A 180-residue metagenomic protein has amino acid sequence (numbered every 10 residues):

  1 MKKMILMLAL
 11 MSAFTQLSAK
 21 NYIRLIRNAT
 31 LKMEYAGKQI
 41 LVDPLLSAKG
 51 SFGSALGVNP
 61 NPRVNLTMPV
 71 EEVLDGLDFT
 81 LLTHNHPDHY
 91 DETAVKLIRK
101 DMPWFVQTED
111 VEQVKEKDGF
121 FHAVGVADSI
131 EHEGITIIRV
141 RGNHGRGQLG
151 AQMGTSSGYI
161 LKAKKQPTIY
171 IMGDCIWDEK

Functional and structural regions predicted by a protein language model:
M1-K20: Bacterial Sec-dependent N-terminal signal peptides
A19-N21, E34-I40, S129-I138, K162-I169: Beta-strand-turn-beta hairpins that frame and shape the catalytic cleft of phosphate-ester-processing enzymes
N21-L25, N59-T67, H86, F120-F121 (+1 more regions): Short gly/ser/thr-rich secondary-structure transition/capping motifs
I26-N28, L74-D75, L82, G154-S156: Extracytoplasmic
R27, Y35-G37, P44-L46, T108-D110 (+2 more regions): A mature extracytoplasmic/lumenal domain signature
K38-L81, E92-A94, G147-L149, C175-K180: Pre-active-site segment of Zn-dependent metallo-hydrolases
S51, T67-S129: Active-site HxH/HxHxD metal-binding segment of metal-dependent hydrolases
H144-K180: Active-site-proximal loop/helix segments of hydrolase catalytic cores
